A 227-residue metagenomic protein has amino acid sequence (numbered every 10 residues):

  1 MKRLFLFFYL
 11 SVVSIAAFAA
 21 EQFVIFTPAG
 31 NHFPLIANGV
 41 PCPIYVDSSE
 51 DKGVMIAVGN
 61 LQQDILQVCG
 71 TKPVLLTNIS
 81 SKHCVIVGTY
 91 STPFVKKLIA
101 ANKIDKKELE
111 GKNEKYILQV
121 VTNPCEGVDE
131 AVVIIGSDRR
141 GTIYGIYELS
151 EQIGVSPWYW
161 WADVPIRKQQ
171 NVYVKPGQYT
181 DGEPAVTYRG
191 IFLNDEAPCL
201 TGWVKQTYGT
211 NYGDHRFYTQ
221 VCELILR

Functional and structural regions predicted by a protein language model:
M1-E21: Bacterial Sec-dependent N-terminal signal peptides
L6, G70, E196: Residue-level marker of positions within ordered structural domains that often coincide with functionally constrained
V13-I15, V54, L61, T187: Generic detector of short, well-ordered, non-transmembrane alpha-helical segments enriched in hydrophobic residues
A20-G182: Contiguous, structured surface segment used for ligand recognition
S156-L226: An acidic-aromatic substrate-binding cleft motif
